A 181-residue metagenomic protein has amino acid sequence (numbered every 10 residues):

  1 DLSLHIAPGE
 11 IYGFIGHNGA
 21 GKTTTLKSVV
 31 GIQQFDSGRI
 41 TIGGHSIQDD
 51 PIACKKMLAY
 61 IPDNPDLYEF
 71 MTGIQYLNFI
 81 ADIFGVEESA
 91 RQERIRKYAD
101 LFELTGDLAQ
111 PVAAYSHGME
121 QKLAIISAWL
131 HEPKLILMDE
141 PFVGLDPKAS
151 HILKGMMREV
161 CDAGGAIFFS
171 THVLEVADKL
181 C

Functional and structural regions predicted by a protein language model:
H17-G21: Walker A (P-loop) phosphate-binding loop of ABC-type ATPase nucleotide-binding domains
G38-D49, A53-C54: Conserved ABC transporter NBD signature motif
N78, D82, S89-D107, G155: Conserved ABC ATPase "signature" region
P111-G118: Conserved ABC ATPase signature
I136-E140, L145: Catalytic Walker B motif of ABC-type/P-loop ATPase nucleotide-binding domains
S150-A163: Helical segment within the ABC ATPase nucleotide-binding domain
